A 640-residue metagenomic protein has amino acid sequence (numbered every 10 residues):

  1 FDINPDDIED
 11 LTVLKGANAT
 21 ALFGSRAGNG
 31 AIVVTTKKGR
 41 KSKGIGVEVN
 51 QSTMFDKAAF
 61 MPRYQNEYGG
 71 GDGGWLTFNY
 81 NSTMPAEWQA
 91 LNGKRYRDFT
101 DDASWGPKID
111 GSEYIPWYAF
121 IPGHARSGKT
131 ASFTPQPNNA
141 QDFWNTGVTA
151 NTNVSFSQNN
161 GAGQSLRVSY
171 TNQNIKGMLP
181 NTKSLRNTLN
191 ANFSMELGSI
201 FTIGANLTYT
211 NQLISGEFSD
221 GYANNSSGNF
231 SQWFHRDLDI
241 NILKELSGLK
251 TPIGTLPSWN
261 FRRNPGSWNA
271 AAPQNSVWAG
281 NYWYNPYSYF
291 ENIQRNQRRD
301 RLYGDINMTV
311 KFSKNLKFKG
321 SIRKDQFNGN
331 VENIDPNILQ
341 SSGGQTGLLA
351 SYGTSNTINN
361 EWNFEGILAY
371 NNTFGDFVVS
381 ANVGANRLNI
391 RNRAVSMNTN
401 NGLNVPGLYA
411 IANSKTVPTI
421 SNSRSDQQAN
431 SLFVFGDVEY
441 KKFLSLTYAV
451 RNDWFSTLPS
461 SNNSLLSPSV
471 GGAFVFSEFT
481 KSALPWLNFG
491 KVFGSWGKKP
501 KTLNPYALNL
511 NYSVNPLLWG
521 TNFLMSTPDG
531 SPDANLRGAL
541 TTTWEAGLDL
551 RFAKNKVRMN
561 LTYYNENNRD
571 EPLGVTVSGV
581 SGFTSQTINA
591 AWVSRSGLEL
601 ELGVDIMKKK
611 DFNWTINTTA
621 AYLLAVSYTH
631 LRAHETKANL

Functional and structural regions predicted by a protein language model:
F1-G16: Short acidic/polar hinge/loop motifs at secondary-structure boundaries that mediate gating or recognition
D6-I8, A27-A31, G44-G46: Extracytoplasmic
L11-T12, I32-V34: Non-catalytic regulatory/gating segments with a bias toward low-complexity or hydrophobic composition
K15, T36-K38, Q51, W496-K498 (+1 more regions): Flexible glycine-/small-residue-rich
A17-L22, G39-S42, F55-A58, G177-M178 (+3 more regions): Short beta-strands and strand-coil junctions in structured, solvent-facing domains, enriched
R40-P180, F218-D220, I242, L246-R295 (+1 more regions): Residues embedded in well-ordered regular secondary structure
R186, N192-N211, D220, N269-D335 (+1 more regions): Extracellular/periplasmic, surface-exposed regions of secreted and cell-surface proteins
A633-N639: A short, hydrophobic C-terminal helix/tail in secreted or cell-surface proteins
